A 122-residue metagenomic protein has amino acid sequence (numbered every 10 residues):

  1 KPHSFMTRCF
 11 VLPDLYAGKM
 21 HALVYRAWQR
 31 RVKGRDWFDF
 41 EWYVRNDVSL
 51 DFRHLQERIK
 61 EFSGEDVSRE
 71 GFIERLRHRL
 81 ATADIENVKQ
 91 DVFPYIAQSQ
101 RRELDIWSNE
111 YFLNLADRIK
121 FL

Functional and structural regions predicted by a protein language model:
K1-L122: Structured mid-to-C-terminal alpha-helical surface segments
